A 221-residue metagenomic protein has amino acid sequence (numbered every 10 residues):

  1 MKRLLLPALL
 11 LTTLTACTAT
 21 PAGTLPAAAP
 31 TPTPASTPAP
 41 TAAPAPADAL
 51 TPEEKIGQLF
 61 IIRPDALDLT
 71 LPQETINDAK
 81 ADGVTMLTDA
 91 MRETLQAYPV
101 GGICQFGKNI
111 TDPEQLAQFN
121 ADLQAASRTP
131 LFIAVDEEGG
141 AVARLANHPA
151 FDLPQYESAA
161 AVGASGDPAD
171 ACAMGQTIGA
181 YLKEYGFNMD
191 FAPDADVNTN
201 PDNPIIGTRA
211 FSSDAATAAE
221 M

Functional and structural regions predicted by a protein language model:
M1-A8: Positively charged n-region of N-terminal signal peptides that target proteins for export
T13-A16: C-terminal motif of bacterial Sec signal peptides marking the signal peptidase cleavage site
T18-T20: Bacterial signal peptide processing site
T24-L50, K55: Post-signal peptide N-terminal segment of mature Sec-exported envelope proteins
A43-L87: Boundary/entry segment of secreted carbohydrate-active catalytic domains
L50, E93-T94: Short, flexible, glycine/charge-rich loop motifs used to bind or transfer phosphoryl groups or to couple energy/partner
L67-T85, T94-M221: Enzymes and membrane/adaptor proteins characterized by extended Gly/Ser/Thr/Asp/Glu-rich, aromatic-dotted
A90: Short acidic active-site motifs
